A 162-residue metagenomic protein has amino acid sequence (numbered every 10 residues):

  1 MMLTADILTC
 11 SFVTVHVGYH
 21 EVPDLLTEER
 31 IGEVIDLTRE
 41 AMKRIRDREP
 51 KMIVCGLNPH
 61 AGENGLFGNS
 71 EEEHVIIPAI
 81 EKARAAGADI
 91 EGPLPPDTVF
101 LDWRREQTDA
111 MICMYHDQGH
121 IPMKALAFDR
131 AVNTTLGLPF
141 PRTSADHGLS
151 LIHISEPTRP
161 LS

Functional and structural regions predicted by a protein language model:
A5-L8, L138-L151: Short, flexible loop segments at boundaries between secondary-structure elements
F12-G92: Glycine-rich phosphate/diphosphate-binding loop of Rossmann-like nucleotide-binding domains
L57-H60, H116-I121: Short glycine-rich anion-binding loops that position phosphate/pyrophosphate groups of nucleotides and phosphorylated
P96-R104: A short, acidic, amphipathic alpha-helical segment used as a generic capping/interface helix at domain edges
A110: Short, Asp-centered acidic motifs that coordinate Mg2+ and/or phosphate in catalytic or ligand-binding sites
P122-R142: A short, gly/pro- and small-residue-rich
I152-S162: Single conserved hydrophobic/aromatic residue that forms the stacking wall/gate of nucleotide- or nucleobase-binding
